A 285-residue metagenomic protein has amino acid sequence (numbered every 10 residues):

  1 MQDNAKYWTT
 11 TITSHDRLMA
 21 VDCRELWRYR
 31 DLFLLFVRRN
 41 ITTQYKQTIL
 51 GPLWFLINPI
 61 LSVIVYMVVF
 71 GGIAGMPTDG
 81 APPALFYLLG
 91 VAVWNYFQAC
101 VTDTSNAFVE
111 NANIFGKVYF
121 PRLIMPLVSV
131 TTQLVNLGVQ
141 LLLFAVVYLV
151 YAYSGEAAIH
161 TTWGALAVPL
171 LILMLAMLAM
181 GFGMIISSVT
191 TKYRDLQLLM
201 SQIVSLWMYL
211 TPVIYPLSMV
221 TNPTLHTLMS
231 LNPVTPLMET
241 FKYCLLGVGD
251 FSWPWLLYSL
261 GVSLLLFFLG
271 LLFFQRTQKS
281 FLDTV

Functional and structural regions predicted by a protein language model:
M1-V285: Hydrophobic transmembrane alpha-helices and immediately adjacent juxtamembrane helices of multi-pass inner-membrane
